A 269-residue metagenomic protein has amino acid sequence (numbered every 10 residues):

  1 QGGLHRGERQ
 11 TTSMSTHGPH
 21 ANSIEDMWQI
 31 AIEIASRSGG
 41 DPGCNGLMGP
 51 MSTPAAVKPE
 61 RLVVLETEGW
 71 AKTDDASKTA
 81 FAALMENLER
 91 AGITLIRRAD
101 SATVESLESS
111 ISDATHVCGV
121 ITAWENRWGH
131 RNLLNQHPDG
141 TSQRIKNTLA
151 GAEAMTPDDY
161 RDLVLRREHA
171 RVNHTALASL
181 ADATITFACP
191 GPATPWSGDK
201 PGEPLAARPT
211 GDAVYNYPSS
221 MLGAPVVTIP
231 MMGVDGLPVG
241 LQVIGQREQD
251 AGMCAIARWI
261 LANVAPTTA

Functional and structural regions predicted by a protein language model:
Q1-A82, V264-A269: A short helix-breaking turn/cap at a secondary-structure junction
P19, L237-Q246, M253-C254: Short, well-ordered beta-strand elements
A56-R61, V117-R171, P225-P238: Short helix-loop capping/hinge segments that flank enzyme active sites or metal/cofactor-binding pockets
D75-D100, R131-Q136, Y160-A181, P209: Acyltransferase
H116, R161, A193-A213: Short, surface-exposed loop/helix-turn segments at secondary-structure junctions that function as lids/hinges flanking
N173-A176, A206-I229: Small-aliphatic-rich amphipathic alpha-helix that forms the alpha element of a beta-alpha
M253-A269: Short, gly/Ser/Thr-rich active-site loops of penicillin-recognizing serine hydrolases
